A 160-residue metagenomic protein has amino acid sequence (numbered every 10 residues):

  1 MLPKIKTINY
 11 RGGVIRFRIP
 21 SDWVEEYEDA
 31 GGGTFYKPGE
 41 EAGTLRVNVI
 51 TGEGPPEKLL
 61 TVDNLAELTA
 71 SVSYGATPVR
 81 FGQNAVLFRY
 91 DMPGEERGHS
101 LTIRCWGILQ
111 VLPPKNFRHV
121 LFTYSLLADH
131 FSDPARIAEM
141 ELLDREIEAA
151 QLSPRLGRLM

Functional and structural regions predicted by a protein language model:
M1, D22, E40-A42, F81-Q83 (+1 more regions): Short, solvent-exposed coil/turn segments at beta-strand boundaries
M1-I8, S125-F131: Short, compositionally biased strand/turn segments that nucleate or flank brief secondary-structure elements
P3-E67, S71, T77, G98: Secretory pathway targeting signatures of secreted, lumenal, and periplasmic proteins
F17, V111-P113, E141: A general structural signal for stabilizing positions within well-ordered secondary structure
F35-Y36, V47, G107-Q110, F122 (+1 more regions): Short beta-strand element of the conserved SAM-dependent methyltransferase core
G39-E41, T51-G54, P93, K115 (+1 more regions): Short, flexible beta-strand-to-coil junctions
V62-F117, G157-L159: Signature of long, low-cysteine stretches enriched in small and polar/charged residues
L121-M160: Surface-exposed amphipathic alpha-helical segments
